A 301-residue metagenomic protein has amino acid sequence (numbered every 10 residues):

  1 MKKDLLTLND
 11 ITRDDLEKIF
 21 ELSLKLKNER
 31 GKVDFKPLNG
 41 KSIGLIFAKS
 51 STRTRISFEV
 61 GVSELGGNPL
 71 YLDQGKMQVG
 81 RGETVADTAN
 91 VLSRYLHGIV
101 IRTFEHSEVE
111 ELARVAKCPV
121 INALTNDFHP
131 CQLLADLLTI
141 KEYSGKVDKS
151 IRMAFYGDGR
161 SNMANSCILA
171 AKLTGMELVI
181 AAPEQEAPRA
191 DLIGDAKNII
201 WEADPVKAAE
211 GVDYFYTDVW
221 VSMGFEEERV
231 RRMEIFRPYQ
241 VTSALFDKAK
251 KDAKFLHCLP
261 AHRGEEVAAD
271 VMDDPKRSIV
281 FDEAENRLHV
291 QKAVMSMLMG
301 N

Functional and structural regions predicted by a protein language model:
M1-N301: Structural/interface elements that position substrates and couple domains in central-metabolism enzymes
